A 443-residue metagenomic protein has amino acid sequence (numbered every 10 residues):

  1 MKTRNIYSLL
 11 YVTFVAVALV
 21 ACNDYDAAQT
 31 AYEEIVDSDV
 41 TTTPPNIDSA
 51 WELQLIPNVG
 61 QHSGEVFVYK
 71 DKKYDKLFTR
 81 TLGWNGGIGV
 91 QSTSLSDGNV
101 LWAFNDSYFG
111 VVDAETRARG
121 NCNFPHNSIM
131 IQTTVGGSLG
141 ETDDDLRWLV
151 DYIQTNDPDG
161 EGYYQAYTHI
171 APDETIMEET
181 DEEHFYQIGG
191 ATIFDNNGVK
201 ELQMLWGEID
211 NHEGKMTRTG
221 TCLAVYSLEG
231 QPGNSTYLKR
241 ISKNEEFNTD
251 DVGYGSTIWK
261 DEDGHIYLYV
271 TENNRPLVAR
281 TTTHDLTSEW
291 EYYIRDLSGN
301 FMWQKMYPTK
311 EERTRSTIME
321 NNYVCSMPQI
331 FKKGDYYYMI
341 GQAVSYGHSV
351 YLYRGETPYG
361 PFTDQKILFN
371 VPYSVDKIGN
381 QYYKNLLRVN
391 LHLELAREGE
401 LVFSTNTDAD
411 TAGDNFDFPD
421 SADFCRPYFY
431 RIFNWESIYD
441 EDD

Functional and structural regions predicted by a protein language model:
K2-L10: Bacterial N-terminal signal peptides that target proteins for export
A18-A21: C-terminal motif of bacterial Sec signal peptides marking the signal peptidase cleavage site
Y25, Q29-Y32, V36, T42-G83 (+8 more regions): Beta-rich carbohydrate-recognition and catalytic domains
W84-G89: ATP-binding glycine-rich phosphate-binding loop
V90, I188-G190, F247-T257, C325-P328 (+1 more regions): Repeated scaffold domains used in trafficking and secretory/extracellular systems, primarily beta-propellers
T93, T192, W259, Q329-F331 (+1 more regions): Conserved beta-strand position repeated across blades of beta-propeller domains
K366-N370, K384-V389: C-terminal soluble interaction/assembly domains
